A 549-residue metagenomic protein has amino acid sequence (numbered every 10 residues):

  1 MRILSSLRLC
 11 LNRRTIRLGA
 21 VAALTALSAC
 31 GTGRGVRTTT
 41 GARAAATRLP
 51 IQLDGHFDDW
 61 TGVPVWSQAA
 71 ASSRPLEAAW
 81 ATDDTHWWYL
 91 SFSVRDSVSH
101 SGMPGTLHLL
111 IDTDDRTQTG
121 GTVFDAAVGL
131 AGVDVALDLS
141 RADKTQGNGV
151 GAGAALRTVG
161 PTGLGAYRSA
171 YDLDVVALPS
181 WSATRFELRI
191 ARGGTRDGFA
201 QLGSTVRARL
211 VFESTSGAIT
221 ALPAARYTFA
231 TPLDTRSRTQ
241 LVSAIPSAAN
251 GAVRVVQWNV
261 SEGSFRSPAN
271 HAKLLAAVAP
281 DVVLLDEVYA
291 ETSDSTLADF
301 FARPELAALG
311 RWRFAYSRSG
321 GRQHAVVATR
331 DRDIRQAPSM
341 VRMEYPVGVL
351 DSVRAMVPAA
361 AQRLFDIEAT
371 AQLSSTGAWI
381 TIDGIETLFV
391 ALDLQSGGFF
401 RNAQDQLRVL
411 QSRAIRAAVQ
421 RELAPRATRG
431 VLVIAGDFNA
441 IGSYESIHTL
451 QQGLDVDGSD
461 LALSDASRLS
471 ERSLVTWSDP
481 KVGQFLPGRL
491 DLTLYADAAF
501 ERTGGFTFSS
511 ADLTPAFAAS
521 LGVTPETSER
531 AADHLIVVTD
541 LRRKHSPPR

Functional and structural regions predicted by a protein language model:
G31-T32, V36-T39, L222-A325, A361-D366 (+5 more regions): N-terminal, active-site-proximal structural segment of metallo-dependent hydrolase catalytic domains
G41-D54, D58, G62-Q68, H100-S182: Extracellular/luminal beta-rich ligand-recognition and adhesion surfaces characterized by aromatic-Gly/Pro-enriched
G41-Q52, T113-A136, W181-A183, R192-A249 (+1 more regions): Acidic/polar low-complexity flexible segments
G55, H86-R95, F186-I190: Short, well-ordered beta-strand segments enriched in hydrophobic/aromatic residues
Y89-S91, R254-Q257, D281-D286, A325-V327 (+7 more regions): Structural recognition of the beta-strand scaffold that forms the well-ordered cores of secreted hydrolase catalytic
T215-D234, E291, T370, R421-V433 (+1 more regions): Metal-dependent phosphoester-hydrolase catalytic domains
N270-L274, S375-S467: Extracytoplasmic, non-cytosolic globular domains
Y289, D294-E386, V390, L394-Q395: Structured beta-strand-rich core segments of catalytic domains in phosphoester-bond hydrolases
